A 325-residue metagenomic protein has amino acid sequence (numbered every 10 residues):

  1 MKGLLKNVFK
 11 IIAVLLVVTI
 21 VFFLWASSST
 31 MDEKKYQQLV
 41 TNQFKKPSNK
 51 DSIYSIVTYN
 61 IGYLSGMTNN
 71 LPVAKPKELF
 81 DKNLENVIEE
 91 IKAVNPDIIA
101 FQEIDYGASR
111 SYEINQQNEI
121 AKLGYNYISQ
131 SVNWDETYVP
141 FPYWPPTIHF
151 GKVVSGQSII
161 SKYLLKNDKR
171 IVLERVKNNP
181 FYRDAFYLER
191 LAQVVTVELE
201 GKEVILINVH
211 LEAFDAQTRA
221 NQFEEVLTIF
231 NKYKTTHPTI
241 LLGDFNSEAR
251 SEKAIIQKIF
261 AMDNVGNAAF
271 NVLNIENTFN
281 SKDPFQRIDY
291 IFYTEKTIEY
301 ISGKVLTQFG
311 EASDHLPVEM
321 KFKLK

Functional and structural regions predicted by a protein language model:
K2-L123, Q130-W144, F150-G151, K325: N-terminal, active-site-proximal structural segment of metallo-dependent hydrolase catalytic domains
K6-N7, I11, W25-Q43, Q217 (+3 more regions): Metal-dependent phosphoester-hydrolase catalytic domains
K46-V57, V153, Q157, S161-N167 (+3 more regions): Beta-strand-turn-beta hairpins that frame and shape the catalytic cleft of phosphate-ester-processing enzymes
S48-D51, A121-K122, F150-V153, F186-E189 (+4 more regions): Extracellular/periplasmic catalytic domains that process cell-envelope and extracellular macromolecules
S55-I61, N86-E113, I160, V195-V197 (+4 more regions): Active-site beta-strand/loop signature of hydrolases that rely on acidic residues for catalysis
L64-S65, Y106-S109, E136-Y138, N178 (+4 more regions): Active-site environment of divalent metal-dependent phosphoester hydrolases
L71-P76, I104-Y106, R175-D184, V209-D215: Surface-exposed cleft-lining segments at the edges of enzyme active sites
Y127-K177: Catalytic-core segment of enzymes that process non-peptidic bonds
